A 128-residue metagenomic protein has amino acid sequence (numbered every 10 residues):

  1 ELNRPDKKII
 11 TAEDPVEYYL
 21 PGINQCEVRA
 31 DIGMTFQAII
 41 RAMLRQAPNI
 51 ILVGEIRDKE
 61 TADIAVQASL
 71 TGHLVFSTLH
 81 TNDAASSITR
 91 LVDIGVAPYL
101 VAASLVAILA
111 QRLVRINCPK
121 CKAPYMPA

Functional and structural regions predicted by a protein language model:
E1-A128: Short, flexible helix-loop junctions that flank or precede catalytic/ligand sites
